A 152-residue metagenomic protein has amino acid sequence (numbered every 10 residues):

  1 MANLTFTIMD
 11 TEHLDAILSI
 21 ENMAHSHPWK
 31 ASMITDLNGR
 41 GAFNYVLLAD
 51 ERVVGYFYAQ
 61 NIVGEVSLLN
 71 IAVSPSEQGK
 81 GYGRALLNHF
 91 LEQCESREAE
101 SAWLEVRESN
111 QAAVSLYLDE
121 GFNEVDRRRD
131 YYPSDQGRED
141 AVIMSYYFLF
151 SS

Functional and structural regions predicted by a protein language model:
T5-S76, K80, L87-H89, Q93 (+3 more regions): Acetyl-CoA-dependent GNAT
L68, A102-V106: Conserved hydrophobic beta-strand within the GNAT/NAT acetyltransferase core sheet that lines the active-site cleft
K80-Y82, R107: Helix-adjacent hinge/juxtasegments
L87, N110-A113, D130-D135: Short glycine/proline-centered loop/turn elements that form peptide/ligand docking sites
E105, L118, N123-D140: Conserved catalytic-core motifs of GNAT/GCN5-like acyltransferases
M144: Divalent-cation-assisted or electrostatically stabilized phosphate/pyrophosphate-binding catalytic cores
